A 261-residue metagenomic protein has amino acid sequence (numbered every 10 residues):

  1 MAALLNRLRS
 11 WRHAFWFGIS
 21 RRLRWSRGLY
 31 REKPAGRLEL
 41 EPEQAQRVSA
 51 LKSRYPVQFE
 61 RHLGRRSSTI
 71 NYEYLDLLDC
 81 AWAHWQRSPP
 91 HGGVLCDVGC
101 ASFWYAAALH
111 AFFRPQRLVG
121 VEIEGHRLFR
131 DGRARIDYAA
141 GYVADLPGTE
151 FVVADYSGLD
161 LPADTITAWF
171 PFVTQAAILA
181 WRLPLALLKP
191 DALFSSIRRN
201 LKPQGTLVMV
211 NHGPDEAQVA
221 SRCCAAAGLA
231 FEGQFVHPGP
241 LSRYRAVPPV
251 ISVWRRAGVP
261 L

Functional and structural regions predicted by a protein language model:
S26-P90: Class I SAM-dependent methyltransferase Rossmann-like catalytic core, especially the SAM/SAH-binding loop
P90-A101: Conserved class I S-adenosyl-L-methionine
S102-P115: Conserved SAM-binding loop of SAM-dependent methyltransferases across substrates and taxa, primarily the Class I
R117-I123: Conserved SAM-binding motif I beta-strand of class I
R130-L159: S-adenosyl-L-methionine
D164-L187: A short SAM/SAH-binding and catalytic strip from SAM-dependent methyltransferases
R182-P203: A short glycine-rich, Lys/Arg-flanked "PGG" loop and its adjoining helix->strand segment in the class I
A217-L261: Class I S-adenosyl-L-methionine
